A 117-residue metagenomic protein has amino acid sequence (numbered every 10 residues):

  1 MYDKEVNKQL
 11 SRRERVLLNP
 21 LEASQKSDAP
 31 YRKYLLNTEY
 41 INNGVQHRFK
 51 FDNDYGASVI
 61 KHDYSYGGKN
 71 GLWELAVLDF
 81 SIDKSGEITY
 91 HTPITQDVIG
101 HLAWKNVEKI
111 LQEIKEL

Functional and structural regions predicted by a protein language model:
Y2-L117: Catalytic phosphate/metal-binding cores of nucleic-acid and nucleotide-processing enzymes, i.e., regions that mediate
